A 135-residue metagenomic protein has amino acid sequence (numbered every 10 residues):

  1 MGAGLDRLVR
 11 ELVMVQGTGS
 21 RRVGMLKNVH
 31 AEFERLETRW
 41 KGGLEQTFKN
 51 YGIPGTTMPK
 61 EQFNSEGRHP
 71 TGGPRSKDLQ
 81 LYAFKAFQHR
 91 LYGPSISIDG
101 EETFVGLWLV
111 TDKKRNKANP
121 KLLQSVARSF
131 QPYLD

Functional and structural regions predicted by a protein language model:
M1-Q88, D99-T103, V110-D135: Basic, Lys/Arg-enriched alpha-helical interface segments
R90-Y92: Short, cationic motifs built from Arg/Lys/His that form the positively charged side of catalytic pockets
P94-I98: Short beta-strand micro-motifs enriched in acidic
